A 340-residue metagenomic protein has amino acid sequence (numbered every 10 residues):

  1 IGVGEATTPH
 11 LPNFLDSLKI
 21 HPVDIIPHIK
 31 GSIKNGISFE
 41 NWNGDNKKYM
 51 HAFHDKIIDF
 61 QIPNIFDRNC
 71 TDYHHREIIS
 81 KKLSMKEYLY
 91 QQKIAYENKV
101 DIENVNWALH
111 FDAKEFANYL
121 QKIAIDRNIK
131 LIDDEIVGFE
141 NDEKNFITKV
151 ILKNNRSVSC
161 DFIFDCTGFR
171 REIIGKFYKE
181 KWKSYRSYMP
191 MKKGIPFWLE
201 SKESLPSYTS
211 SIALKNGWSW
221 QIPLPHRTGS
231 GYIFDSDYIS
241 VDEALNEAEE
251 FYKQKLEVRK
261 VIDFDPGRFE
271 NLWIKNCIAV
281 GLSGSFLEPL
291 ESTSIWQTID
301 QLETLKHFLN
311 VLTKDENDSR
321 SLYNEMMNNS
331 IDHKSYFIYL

Functional and structural regions predicted by a protein language model:
I1-V3: Glycine-rich FAD pyrophosphate-binding loop
A6-Y90: Dinucleotide-binding Rossmann-like beta1-alpha1 core, especially the glycine-rich loop that anchors the ADP
D72-K114: Alpha-helix-centered segments that form part of catalytic cores
V100-Y252, L302: Predominantly flavin-linked oxidoreductase catalytic cores and closely associated redox partners
Q221, L272-L290: Short FAD-binding loop at a beta-strand-to-alpha-helix junction that anchors the flavin cofactor in diverse
Q254-A279: Flavin (FAD/FMN) cofactor-binding core of flavoprotein oxidoreductases
S285-L287, T293-L309, E316: Contiguous mid-protein beta-loop-alpha structural module that forms a pocket-lining wall or clamp of enzyme active
T304-L340: Active-site-proximal substrate-binding core of FAD-dependent oxidoreductases
